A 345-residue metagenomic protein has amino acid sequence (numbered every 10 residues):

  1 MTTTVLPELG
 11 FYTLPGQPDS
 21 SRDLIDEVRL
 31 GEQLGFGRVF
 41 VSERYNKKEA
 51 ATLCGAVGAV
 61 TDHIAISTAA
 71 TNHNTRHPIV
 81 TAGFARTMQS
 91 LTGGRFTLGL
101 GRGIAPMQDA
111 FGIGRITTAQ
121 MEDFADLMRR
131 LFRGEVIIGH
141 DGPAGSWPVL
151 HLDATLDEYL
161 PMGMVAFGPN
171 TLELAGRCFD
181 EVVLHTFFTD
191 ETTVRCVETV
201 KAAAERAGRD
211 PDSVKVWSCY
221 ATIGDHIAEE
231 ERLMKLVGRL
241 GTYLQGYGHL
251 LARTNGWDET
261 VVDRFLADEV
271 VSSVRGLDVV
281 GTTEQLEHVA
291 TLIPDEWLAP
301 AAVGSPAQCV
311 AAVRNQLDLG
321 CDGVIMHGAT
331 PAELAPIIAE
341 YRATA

Functional and structural regions predicted by a protein language model:
M1-T68, L160: N-terminal beta1-alpha1-beta2 module of alpha/beta enzyme domains
T2, R115-L152, T193-V194, E198 (+1 more regions): An alpha-helical appendage that flanks or caps ligand/catalytic pockets
P7-T13, V39-V41, A65-A69, F96-L100 (+4 more regions): Hydrophobic faces of well-ordered beta-strands that scaffold small-molecule active sites in alpha/beta enzyme cores
E8-R22, T71-P78, L156-F167, T222-D225 (+1 more regions): Active-site mouth loops of central-metabolism enzymes
D19-L30, F84, A166-L174, S305-N315: Short, acidic/polar
G35, V57, M88, M128 (+4 more regions): Conserved, mostly hydrophobic/aromatic
K47-A56, F188-A204, A332-P336: Active-site-adjacent beta->alpha loops and helix N-cap segments on the catalytic face of soluble alpha/beta enzymes
A50-T71, T75, F124, L131 (+1 more regions): Alpha-helix-loop-beta-strand connector modules within alpha/beta enzyme cores
